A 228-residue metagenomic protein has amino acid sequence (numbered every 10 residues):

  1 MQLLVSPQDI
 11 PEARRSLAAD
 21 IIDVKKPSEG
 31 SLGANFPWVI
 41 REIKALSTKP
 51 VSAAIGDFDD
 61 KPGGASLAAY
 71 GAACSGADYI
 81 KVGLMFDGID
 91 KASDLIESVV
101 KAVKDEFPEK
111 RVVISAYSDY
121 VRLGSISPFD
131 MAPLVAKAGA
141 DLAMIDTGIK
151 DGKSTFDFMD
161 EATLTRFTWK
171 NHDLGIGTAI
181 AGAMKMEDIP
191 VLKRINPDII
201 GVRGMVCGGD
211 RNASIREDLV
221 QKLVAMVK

Functional and structural regions predicted by a protein language model:
Q2-D20: N-terminal basic/disordered segments at the start of proteins
P11-A13, I40, A69, A132 (+3 more regions): Generic hydrophobic/aromatic pocket-lining and core-packing "Φ" positions
R14-S16, A143, L192: Conserved, mostly hydrophobic/aromatic
D20-G33, C74-I89, L142-G152, I195-L219: Glycine-rich phosphate-binding active-site loops on the catalytic face of alpha/beta enzymes
G30-L46: Glycine-rich, positively charged N-terminal anion/phosphate-binding segment
V39-I43, G88-A102, V202-K228: C-terminal helical cap(s) of enzyme catalytic domains, especially alpha/beta-barrels
P50-S52, G56-L67, A73-F156, R166 (+2 more regions): Conserved anion-binding
K150-R211, E217: Hydrophobic secondary-structure block in the mid-to-C-terminal portion of proteins
